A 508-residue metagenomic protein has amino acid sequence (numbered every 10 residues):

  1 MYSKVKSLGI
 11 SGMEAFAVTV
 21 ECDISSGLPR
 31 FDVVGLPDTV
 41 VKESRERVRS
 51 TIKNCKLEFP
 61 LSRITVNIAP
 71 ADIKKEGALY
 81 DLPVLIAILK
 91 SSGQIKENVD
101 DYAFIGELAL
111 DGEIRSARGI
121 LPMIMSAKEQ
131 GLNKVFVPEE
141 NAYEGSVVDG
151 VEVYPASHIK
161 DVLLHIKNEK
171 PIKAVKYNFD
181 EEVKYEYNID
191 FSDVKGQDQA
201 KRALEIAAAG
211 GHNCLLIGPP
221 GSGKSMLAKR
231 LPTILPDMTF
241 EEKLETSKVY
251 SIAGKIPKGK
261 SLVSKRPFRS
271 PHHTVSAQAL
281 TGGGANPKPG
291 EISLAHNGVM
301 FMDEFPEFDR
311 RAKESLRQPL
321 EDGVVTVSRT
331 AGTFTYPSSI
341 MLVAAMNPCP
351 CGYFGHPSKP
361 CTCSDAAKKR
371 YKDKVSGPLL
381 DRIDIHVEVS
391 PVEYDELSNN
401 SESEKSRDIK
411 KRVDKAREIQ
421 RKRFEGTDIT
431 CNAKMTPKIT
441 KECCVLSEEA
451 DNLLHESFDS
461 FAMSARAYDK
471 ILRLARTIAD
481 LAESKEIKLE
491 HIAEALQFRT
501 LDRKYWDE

Functional and structural regions predicted by a protein language model:
M1-L215, P219-S225, Y468, K485-E508: Peripheral, non-AAA+ core regions of ATP-driven protein-machinery
V18-I24, L280, D384-V387: Short beta-strand elements
V40-R45, P60, N67-G77, N286-P287 (+1 more regions): Basic, amphipathic alpha-helical bundle interface domains used for macromolecular binding and assembly
L110, M300-F301, E307-F308: Residues immediately C-terminal
E205, S261-L262, R266-P267, A277-M300 (+1 more regions): Conserved alpha-helical scaffold flanking the Walker A/P-loop in AAA+ ATPase domains
L216-P257: Walker A/P-loop
G218, G282, E304: The Walker A (P-loop) glycine that initiates the GxxxxGKT/S ATP-binding motif of P-loop NTPases
N297, D303-E304, S315: Walker B catalytic acidic pair
